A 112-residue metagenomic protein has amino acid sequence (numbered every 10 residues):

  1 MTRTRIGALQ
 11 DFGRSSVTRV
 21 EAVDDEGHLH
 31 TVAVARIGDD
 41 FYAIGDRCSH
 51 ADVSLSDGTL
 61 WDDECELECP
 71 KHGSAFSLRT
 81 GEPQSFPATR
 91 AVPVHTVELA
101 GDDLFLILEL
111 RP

Functional and structural regions predicted by a protein language model:
M1-D62, L78, P93-P112: N-terminal pre-ligand scaffold of iron-sulfur
S49, L67-P70: Cys/His/Pro-rich metal-binding microdomains
V53, P70-A75: Flexible, glycine-rich terminal cap/loop adjacent to redox cofactors in electron-transfer oxidoreductases
D57-T59, S74, P83-F86: Amphipathic, hydrophobic secondary-structure cores in small proteins
D63, Q84, A91: Positions that flank functional sites
E66-L67, P87: Short loop/turn motifs at secondary-structure junctions and domain boundaries
A75, T89-V92: C-terminal "cap" of GNAT-fold acetyltransferases
